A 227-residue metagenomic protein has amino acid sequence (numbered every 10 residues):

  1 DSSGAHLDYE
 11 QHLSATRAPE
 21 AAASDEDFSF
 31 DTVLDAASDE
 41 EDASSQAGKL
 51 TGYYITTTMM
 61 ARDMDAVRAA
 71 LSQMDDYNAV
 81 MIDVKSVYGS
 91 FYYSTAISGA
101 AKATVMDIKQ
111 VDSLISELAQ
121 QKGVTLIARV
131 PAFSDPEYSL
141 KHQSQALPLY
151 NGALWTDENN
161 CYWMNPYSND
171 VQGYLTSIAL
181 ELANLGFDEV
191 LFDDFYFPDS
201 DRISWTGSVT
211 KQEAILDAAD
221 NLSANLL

Functional and structural regions predicted by a protein language model:
S2-A70, M74: Boundary/entry segment of secreted carbohydrate-active catalytic domains
E41-M60, F133-L180: Active-site-adjacent "subsite" loops/lids of carbohydrate-active enzymes
G48-Y54, A79-M81, G123-R129, E189-L191 (+1 more regions): Structural preference for beta-strand elements that scaffold enzyme active sites
T58-M74, A100-V124, E213-D217: Aromatic- and glycine-enriched glycan-recognition loops and surfaces that form the carbohydrate-binding subsites
D65-F91, E181-D193: Catalytic domains of carbohydrate-active enzymes, especially glycoside hydrolases
Y77-K109, W205: Aromatic-lined carbohydrate-binding/catalytic grooves of carbohydrate-active enzymes
A79-V84, M106-T156: Glycine-rich, aromatic-flanked loop segments that form ligand/cofactor-binding clefts across common enzyme folds
T156-L227: Polysaccharide-binding and catalytic clefts of secreted carbohydrate-active enzymes
